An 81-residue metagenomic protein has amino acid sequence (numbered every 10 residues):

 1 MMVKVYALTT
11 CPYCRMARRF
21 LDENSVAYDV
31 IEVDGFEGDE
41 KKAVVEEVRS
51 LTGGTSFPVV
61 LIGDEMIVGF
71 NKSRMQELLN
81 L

Functional and structural regions predicted by a protein language model:
M1-I31: Local sequence-structure signature of Cys/Sec-based thiol-disulfide redox active-site neighborhoods
C14, G38-D39, G69: Loop/helix-junction capping segments adjacent to catalytic residues or to phosphate/diphosphate-binding pockets
D29, S56-F57: A local structural micro-motif
V33-G54, L81: Thioredoxin-like thiol-disulfide oxidoreductase module
P58-I67: A short, hydrophobic beta-strand/beta-hairpin element that forms part of a small beta-sheet core
K72: A basic- and aromatic-enriched beta-loop-alpha substructure that forms the phosphate/nucleotide- and DNA/RNA-contacting
M75-L81: Thiol-/selenol-based redox modules, centered on thioredoxin-like and closely related oxidoreductase domains
